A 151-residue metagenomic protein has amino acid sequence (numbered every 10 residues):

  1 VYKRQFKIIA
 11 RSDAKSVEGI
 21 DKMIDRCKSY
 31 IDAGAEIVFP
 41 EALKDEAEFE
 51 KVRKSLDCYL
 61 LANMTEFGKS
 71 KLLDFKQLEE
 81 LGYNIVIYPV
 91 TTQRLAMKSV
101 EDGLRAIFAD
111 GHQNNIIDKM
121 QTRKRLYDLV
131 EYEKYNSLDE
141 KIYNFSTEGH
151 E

Functional and structural regions predicted by a protein language model:
V1-Y2: Short, small-residue-biased leader/transition segments that mark boundaries at the very start of proteins
Q5-I9, E36-I37, Y59-L61, L78 (+1 more regions): Structural preference for beta-strand elements that scaffold enzyme active sites
F6-M23, L61-K71: Active-site mouth loops of central-metabolism enzymes
S16, M23-E36, D139-N144: Active-site/ligand-binding-proximal alpha/beta "capping" segment
R26, A47-E48, L73-D74: Short acidic active-site motifs
I31-E46, L61-E66, I87-P89: Catalytic beta/alpha-barrel core
M64-E151: C-terminal alpha-helical cap/extension of soluble enzyme domains
